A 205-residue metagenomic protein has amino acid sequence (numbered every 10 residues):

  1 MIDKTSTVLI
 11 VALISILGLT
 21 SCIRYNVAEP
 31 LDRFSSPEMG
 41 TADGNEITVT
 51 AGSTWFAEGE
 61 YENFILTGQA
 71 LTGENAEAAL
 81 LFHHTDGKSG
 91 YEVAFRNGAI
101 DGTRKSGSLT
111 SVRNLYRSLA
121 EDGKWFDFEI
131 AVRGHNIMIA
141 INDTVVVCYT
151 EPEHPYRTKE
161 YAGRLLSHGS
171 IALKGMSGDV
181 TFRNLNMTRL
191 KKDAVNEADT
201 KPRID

Functional and structural regions predicted by a protein language model:
M1, G18-S21: Short, flexible coil/linker elements and helix-boundary hinge sites characteristic of intrinsically disordered
M1-L9: Bacterial N-terminal signal peptides that target proteins for export
I10-G18: Bacterial N-terminal signal peptides
C22-D205: Carbohydrate-interacting regions of secretory-pathway proteins
